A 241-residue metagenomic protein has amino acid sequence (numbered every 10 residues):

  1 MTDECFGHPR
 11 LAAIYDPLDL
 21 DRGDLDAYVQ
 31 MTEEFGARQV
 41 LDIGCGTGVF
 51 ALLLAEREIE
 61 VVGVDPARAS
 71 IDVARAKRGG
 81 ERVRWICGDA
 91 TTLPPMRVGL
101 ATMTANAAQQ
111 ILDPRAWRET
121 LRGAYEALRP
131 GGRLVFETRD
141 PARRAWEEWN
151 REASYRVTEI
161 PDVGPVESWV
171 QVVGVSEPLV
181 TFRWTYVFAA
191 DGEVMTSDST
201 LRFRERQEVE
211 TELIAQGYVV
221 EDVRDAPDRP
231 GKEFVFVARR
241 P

Functional and structural regions predicted by a protein language model:
M1-G36: Conserved class I S-adenosyl-L-methionine
A37-G44: Conserved class I S-adenosyl-L-methionine
G48-T92: Class I SAM-dependent methyltransferase SAM/SAH-binding core
T91-A101: A short acidic, Gly/Pro-enriched loop at the edge of an enzyme's catalytic core that lines a small-molecule cofactor
G99-R115: A short SAM/SAH-binding and catalytic strip from SAM-dependent methyltransferases
R118-P130: A short glycine-rich, Lys/Arg-flanked "PGG" loop and its adjoining helix->strand segment in the class I
V135-E210: SAM-dependent methyltransferase
R202-P241: C-terminal lobe and adjacent flexible extensions of AdoMet/dcAdoMet transferase-like proteins
